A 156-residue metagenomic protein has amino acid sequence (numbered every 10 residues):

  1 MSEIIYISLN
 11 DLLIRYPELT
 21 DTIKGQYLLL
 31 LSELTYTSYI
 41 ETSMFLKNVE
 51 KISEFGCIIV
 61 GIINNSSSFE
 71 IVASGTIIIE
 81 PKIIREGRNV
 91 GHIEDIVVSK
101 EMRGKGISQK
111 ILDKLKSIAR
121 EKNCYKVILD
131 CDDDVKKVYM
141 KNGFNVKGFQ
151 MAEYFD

Functional and structural regions predicted by a protein language model:
S2-S43: Short amphipathic alpha-helix that is part of the acyltransferase structural core
V49-G61, H92: A short helix-loop-beta-strand connector motif used in the catalytic cores of GNAT acetyltransferases and, in some
G61, F69-I79, V97: Conserved beta-strand in the GNAT
E70, P81-I93, R103: A conserved beta-turn-beta hairpin within the catalytic core of GNAT-like acetyltransferases that forms part
G87-K100, F149-E153: Conserved acetyl-CoA binding element of GNAT-fold acetyltransferases
V98, G104-S117, K141: Conserved acetyl-CoA-binding loop-helix of GNAT-fold acetyltransferases
Q109, E121, Y125-K126, D132-D156: Conserved active-site alpha-helix within GNAT-family acetyltransferase domains
